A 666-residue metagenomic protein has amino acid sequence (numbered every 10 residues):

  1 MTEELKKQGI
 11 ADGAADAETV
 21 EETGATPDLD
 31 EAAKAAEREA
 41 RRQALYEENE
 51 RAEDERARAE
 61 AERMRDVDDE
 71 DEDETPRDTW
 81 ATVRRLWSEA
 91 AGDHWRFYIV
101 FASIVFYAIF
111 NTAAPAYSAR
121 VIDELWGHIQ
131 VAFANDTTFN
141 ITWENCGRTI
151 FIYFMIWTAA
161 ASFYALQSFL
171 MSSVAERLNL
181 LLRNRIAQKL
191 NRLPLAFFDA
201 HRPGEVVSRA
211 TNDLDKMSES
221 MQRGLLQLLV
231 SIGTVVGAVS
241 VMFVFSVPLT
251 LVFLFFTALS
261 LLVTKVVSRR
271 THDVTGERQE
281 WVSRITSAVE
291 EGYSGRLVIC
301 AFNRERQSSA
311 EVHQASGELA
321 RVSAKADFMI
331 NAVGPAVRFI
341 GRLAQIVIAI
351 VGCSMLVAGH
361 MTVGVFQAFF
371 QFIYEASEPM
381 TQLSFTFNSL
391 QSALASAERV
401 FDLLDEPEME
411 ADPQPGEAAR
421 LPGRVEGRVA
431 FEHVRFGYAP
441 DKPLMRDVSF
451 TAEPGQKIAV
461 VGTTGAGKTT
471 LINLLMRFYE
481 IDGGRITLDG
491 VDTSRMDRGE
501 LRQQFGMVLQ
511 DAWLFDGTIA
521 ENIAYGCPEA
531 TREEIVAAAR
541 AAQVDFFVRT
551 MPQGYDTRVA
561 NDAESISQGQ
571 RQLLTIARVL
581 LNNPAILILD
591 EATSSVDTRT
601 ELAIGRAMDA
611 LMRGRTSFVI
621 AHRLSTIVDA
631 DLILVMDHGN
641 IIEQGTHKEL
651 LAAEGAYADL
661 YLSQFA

Functional and structural regions predicted by a protein language model:
T2-E22, F139, P413-A666: ABC-type nucleotide-binding domain
E3-L5, G9-G13, E22-R84, S172-D215 (+5 more regions): Extended non-transmembrane interhelical loops and adjacent amphipathic helices of multipass membrane proteins
E72, P76, A102-S103, F110-W126 (+14 more regions): Juxtamembrane helix-loop junctions of ABC transporter transmembrane domains
S88-G92, L195-A196, N212-M221, L225 (+8 more regions): An intracellular "coupling" helix at the cytosolic face of ABC transporter transmembrane type-1 domains
G92, R96-I109, R223-E277, I348-M361 (+1 more regions): Transmembrane helices of ABC transporter permease
F97-F163, F243-P248, I346, G359-V363: Transmembrane helix-loop-helix hairpins at lipid-water interfaces of multipass membrane proteins, especially the type-1
V105-A113, W157-A165, M217-S220, G224-V236 (+5 more regions): Hydrophobic alpha-helical transmembrane bundles that constitute the permease/transmembrane domains of multi-pass
V241-F255, K325-E398, L403-L404: Helix-loop-helix
